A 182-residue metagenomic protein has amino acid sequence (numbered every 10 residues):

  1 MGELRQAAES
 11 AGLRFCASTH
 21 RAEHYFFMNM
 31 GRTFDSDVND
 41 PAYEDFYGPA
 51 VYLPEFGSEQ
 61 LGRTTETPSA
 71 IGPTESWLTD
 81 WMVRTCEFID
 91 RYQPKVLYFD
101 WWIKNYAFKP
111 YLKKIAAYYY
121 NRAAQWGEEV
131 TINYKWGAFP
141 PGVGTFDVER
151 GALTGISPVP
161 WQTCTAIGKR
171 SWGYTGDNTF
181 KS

Functional and structural regions predicted by a protein language model:
M1-S182: Mature catalytic domains of secreted/periplasmic carbohydrate-active enzymes
